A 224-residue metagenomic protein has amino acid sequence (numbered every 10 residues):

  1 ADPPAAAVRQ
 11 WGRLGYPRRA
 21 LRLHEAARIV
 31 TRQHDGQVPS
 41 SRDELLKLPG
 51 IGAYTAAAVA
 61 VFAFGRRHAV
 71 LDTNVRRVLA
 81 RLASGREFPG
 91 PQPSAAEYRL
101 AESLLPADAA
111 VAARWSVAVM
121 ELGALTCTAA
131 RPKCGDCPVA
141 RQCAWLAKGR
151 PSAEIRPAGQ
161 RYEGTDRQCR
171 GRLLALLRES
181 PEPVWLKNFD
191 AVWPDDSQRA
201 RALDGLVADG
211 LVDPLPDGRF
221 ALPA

Functional and structural regions predicted by a protein language model:
A1-R170, L176-Q198, L215, A224: Catalytic cores of DNA base-excision repair glycosylases
L203-D204: Short, hydrophobic-biased segments on the C-terminal half of alpha helices that form "recognition helices"
V207-F220: A short, conserved structural fragment
